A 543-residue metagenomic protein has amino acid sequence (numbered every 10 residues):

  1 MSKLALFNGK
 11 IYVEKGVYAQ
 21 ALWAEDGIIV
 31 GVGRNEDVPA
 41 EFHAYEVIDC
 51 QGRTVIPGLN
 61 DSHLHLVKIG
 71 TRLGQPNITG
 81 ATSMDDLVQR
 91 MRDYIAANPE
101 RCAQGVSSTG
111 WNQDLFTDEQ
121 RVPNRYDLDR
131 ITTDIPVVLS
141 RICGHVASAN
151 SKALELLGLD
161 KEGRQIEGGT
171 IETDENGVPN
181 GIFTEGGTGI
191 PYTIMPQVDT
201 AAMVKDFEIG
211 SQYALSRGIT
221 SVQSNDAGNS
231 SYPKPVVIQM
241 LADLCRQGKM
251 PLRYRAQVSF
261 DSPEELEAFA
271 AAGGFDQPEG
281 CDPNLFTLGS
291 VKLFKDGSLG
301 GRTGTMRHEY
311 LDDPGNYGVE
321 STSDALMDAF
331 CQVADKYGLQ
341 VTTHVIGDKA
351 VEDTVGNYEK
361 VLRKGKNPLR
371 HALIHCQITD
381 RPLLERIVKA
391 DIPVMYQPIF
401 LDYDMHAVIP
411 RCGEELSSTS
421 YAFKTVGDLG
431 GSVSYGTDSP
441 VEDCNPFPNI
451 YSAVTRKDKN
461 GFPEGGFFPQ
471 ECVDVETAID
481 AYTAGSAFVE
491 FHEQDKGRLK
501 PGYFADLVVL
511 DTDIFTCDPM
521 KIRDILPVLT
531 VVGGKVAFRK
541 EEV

Functional and structural regions predicted by a protein language model:
K3-F7, K15-A271, G289, L293 (+6 more regions): Divalent metal-binding segments
C245-G248, D276-P283, R363, I387-K389: Acidic (Asp/Glu)-rich catalytic clusters
L266-G280, Y396: Substrate-binding cleft/loops of secretory-pathway carbohydrate-active enzymes
E279, D518-I522: Short proline/glycine-enriched turn/loop segments at secondary-structure junctions
Q332-T342, I346-H371, C376, R381-E385 (+4 more regions): His/Asp/Glu-enriched, well-ordered alpha-helical/loop segment that forms or immediately abuts the divalent-metal
R539-V543: Glycine- and charge-enriched low-complexity intrinsically disordered segments
